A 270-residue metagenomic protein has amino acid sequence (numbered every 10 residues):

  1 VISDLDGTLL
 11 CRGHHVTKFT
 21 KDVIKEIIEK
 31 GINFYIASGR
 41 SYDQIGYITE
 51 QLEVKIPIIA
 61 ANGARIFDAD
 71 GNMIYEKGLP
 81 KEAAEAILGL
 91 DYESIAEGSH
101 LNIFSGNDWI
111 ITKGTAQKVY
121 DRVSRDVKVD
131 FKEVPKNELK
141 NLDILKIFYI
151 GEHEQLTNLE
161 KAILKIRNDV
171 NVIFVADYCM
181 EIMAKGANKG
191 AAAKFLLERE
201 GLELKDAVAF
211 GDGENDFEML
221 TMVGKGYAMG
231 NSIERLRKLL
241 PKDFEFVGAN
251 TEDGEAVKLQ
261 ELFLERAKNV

Functional and structural regions predicted by a protein language model:
V1-G13, L220: Asp-based phosphoryl-transfer active-site loop
L9, F34-A37, I58, I182 (+2 more regions): Conserved SAM-binding loop
H15-K118, N231: Active-site phosphate-binding/coordination module
V16-T17, E181-V270: Mg2+-dependent phosphoryl-transfer enzymes with acidic/Ser/Thr/Gly-rich catalytic loops
T20, I45-T49, L159, I163 (+2 more regions): Hydrophobic packing residues within well-ordered alpha-helices of enzyme cores
G31-Y35, V54-I56, L145-K146, K205-A207 (+2 more regions): Short active-site oxyanion
L52-V54, N62, I166-N168, M222-V223 (+1 more regions): Short, structured coil segments at secondary-structure junctions
S94-F210, E214: Conserved acidic, metal-coordinating active-site core of Asp-based, Mg2+-dependent phosphoryl-transfer enzymes
